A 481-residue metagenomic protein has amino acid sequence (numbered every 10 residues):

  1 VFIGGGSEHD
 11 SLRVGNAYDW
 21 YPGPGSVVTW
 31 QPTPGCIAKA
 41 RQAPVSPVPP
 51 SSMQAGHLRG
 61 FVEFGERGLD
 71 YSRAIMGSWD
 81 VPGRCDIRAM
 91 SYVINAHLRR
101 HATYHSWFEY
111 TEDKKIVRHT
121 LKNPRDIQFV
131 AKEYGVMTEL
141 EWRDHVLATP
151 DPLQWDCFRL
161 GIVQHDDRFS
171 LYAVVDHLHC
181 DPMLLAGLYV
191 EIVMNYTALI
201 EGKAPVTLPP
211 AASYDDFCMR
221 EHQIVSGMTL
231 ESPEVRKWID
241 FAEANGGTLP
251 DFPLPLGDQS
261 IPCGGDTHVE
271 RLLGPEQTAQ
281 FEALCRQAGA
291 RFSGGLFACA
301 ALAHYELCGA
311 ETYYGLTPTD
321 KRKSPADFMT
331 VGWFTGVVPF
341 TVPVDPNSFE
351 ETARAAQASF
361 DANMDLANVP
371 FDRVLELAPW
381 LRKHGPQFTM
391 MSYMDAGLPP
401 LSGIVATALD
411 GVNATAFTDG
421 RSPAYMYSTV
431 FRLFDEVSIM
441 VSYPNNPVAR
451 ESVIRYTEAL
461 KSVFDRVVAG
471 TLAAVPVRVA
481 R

Functional and structural regions predicted by a protein language model:
V1-G65, Y92-V130, P210-D266: Short amphipathic alpha-helices and their capping loops
F2-G15, D19-Y21, K132-E139, H145-S213 (+1 more regions): Active-site-proximal acidic secondary-structure segment that organizes catalysis
F2-G60, F64-R73, H304-D372, K383-D410 (+2 more regions): Acyl-thioester-dependent acyl-group transfer interface
A40-V48, G65-H97, V117-W142, V146-P152 (+8 more regions): Acyl-group handling in specialized metabolite and lipid biosynthesis
V45-P47, A74-M76, Y104-E109, A148-I162 (+8 more regions): Flexible, Gly/Pro-enriched loop and linker segments at secondary-structure and domain junctions
I87-L98, D144-L147, Y189, V193 (+8 more regions): Short amphipathic alpha-helical segments
L98-S106, L284-F328, L472: Hydrophobic "lid/gating" helix adjacent to the active-site nucleophile that controls access to an acyl-thioester pocket
